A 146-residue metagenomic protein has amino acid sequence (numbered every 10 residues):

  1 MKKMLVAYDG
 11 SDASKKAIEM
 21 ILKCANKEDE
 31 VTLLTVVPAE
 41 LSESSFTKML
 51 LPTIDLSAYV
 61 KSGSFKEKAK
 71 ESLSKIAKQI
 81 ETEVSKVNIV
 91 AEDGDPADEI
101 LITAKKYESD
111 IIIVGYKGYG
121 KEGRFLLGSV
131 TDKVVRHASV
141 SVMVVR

Functional and structural regions predicted by a protein language model:
M1-K2, R146: Absolute protein N-terminus
K2-D55: Small/aliphatic-rich secondary-structure junction motif
M20, E67-I76, E99-L101: Short, solvent-exposed amphipathic alpha-helices that sit in or adjacent to ligand/effector-binding or catalytic
A25-K27, E81, S139: Short conserved AdoMet
T32-L34, N88-E92, M143: General small-molecule cofactor/ligand-binding pocket signal
T53-K70: A short acidic, glycine-rich active-site loop that binds or catalyzes chemistry on phosphate/adenosine moieties
K78-I112: Structural beta-alpha unit
I102-R146: Gly/Ser-rich helix-loop-strand patches that form or flank binding pockets for ribonucleotide-derived cofactors
